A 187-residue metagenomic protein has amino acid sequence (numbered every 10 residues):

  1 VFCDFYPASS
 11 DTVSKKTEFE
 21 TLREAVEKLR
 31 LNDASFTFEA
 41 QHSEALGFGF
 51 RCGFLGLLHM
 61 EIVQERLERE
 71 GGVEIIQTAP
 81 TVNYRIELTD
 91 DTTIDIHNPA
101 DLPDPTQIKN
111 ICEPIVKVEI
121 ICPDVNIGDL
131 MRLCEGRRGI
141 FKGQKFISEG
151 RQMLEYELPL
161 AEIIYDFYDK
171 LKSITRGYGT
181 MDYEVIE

Functional and structural regions predicted by a protein language model:
V1-E187: Structural and coupling elements of P-loop NTPases
